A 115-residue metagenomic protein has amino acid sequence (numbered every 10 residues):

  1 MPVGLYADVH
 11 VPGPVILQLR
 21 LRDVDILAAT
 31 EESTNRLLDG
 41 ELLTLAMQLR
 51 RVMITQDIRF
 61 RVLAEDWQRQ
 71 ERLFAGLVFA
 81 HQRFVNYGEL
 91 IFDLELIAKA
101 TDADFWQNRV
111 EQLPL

Functional and structural regions predicted by a protein language model:
M1, V24-D25, Q48: Short, surface-exposed connector motifs at secondary-structure boundaries
M1-V9, G13-L21, T34, G40-L43 (+1 more regions): Acidic, PIN/NYN-like endoribonuclease modules and their adjacent C-terminal/linker elements
R22-E31: Short, basic, glycine/proline-bearing loop/turn elements
T30, Q56-D57, H81: Short beta->alpha connector loops at strand-helix junctions that form conserved, small/polar/Pro-enriched
D39, A46-D66: Acidic, metal-binding active-site segment of PIN/NYN-like and related structure-specific nucleases
